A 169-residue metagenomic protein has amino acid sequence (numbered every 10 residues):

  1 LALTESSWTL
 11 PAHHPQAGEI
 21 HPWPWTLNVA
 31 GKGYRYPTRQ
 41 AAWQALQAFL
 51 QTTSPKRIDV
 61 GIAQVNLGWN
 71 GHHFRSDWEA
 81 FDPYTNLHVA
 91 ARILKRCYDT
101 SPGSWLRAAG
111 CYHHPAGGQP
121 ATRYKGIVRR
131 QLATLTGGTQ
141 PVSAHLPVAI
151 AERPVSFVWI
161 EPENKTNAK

Functional and structural regions predicted by a protein language model:
A2-G138: Catalytic glycan-binding domains that act on GlcNAc-containing polysaccharides
G126, R130-K169: N-terminal secretory targeting signals
